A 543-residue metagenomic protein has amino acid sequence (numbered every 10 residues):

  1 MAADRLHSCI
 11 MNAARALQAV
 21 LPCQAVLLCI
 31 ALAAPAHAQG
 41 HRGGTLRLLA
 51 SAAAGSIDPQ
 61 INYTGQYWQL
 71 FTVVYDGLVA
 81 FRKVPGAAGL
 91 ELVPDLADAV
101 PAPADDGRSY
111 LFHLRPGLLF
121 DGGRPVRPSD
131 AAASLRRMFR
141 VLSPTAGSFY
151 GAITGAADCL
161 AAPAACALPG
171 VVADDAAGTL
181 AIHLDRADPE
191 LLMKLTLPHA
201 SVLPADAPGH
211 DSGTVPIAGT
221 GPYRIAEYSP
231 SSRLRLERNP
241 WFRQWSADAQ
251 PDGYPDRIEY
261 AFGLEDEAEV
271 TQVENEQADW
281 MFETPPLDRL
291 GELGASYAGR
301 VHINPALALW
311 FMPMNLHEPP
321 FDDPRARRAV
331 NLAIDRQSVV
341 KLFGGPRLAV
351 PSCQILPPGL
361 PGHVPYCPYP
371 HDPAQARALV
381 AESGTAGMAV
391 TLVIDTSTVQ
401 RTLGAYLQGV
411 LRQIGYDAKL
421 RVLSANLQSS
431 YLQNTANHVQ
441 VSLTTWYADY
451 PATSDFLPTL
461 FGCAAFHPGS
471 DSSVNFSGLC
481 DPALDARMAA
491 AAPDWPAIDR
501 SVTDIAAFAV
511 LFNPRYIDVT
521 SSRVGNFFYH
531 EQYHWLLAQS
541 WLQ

Functional and structural regions predicted by a protein language model:
G40, H113, D130-A132, A146-A205 (+1 more regions): Surface-exposed binding/hinge segments that line and control ligand-binding clefts or catalytic entry sites
L49-D105, A218: N-terminal lobe/hinge region of extracytoplasmic solute-binding protein
R82-V84, A165, H183, A187-G253 (+4 more regions): Gly/Pro-rich hinge or "lid" segments in bacterial periplasmic/extracellular proteins
V171-A173, R328, D417-S429, F456-S522 (+1 more regions): Extracytoplasmic/peripheral linker and loop segments enriched in polar/acidic and small residues with frequent Thr/Pro
Y223, P346-E382, I394-T402: Structural transition elements
A226-E237, E259-E318: Extracellular/periplasmic solute-recognition and catalytic clefts
H317-G359, T402-L403, D494, D499-V510: Periplasmic-binding protein-like
D518-Q543: Long beta-strand-rich cores associated with HINT superfamily self-processing modules
